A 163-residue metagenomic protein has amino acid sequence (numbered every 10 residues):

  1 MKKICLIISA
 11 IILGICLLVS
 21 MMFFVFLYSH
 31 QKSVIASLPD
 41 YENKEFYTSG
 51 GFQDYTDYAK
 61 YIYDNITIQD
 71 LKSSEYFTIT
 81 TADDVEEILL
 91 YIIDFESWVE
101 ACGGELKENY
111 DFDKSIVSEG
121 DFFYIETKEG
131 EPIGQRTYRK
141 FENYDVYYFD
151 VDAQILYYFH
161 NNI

Functional and structural regions predicted by a protein language model:
M1-L18: N-terminal Sec-pathway targeting helices
K2-K3, K32, K44, K60 (+5 more regions): Context-gated lysine
K3-I7, S37, Q69, S97-E100: Polar/charged alpha-helical tracts
C16-F95: N-terminal export/targeting and maturation segments
Y91-I163: Extracytoplasmic electrostatic interaction patches
